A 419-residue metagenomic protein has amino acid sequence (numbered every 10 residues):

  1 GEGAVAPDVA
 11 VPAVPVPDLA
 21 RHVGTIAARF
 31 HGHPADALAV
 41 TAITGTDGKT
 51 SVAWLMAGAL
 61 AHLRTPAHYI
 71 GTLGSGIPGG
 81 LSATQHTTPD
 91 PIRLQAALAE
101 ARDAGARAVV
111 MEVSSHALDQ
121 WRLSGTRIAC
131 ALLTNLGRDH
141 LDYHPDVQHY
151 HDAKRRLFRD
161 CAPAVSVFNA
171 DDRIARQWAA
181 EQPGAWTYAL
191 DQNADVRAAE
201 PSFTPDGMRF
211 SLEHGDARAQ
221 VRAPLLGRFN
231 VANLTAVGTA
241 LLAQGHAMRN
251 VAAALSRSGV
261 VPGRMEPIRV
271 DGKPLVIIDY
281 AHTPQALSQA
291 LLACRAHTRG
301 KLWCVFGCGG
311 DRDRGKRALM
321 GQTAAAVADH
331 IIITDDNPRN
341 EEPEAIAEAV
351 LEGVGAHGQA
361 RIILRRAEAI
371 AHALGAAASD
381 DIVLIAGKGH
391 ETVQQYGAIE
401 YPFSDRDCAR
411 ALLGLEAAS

Functional and structural regions predicted by a protein language model:
G1-E2, P17, G71, V113 (+3 more regions): Short loop/edge segments at beta-strand edges and connector loops that shape dinucleotide/nucleotide cofactor-binding
G1-T44, S51-R64, N193, R197 (+5 more regions): Short, basic phosphate-binding NTP loop
G1-V5, T72-L73, S115, L136 (+4 more regions): Short, ordered loop/turn segments at secondary-structure junctions
V5-P7, G74-I77, A117-D119, R173-Q177 (+4 more regions): Short, active-site-adjacent cap segments at secondary-structure transitions
A6-V11, A104-A106, V110, D119 (+3 more regions): Acidic, Mg2+-coordinating active-site environments of NTP-dependent enzymes
V11, R21, A61, D216 (+2 more regions): ATP-dependent carboxylate-amine ligase
H22-A170, A175-Q182, T298, A417: Phosphate-binding loop of NTP-binding sites
G79-A83, A223, Q395-A398: Short acidic, glycine/proline-rich loop/turn micro-motifs
